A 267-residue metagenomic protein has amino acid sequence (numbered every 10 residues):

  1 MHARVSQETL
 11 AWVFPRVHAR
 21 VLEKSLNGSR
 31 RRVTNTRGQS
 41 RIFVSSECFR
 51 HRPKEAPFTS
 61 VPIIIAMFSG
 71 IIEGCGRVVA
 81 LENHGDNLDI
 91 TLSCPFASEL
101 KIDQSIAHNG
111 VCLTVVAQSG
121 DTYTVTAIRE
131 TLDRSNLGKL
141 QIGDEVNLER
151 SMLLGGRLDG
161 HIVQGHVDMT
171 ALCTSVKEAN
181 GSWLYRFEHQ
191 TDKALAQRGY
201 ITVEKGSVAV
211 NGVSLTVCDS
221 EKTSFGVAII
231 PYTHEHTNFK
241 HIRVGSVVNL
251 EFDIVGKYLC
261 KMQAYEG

Functional and structural regions predicted by a protein language model:
T9, K24-S25, N35: Polybasic, lysine-rich low-complexity intrinsically disordered segments
V17, R32-T36, I63: Repetitive helical segments and hydrophobic/amphipathic motifs
P53-A66: Short, Lys/Arg-enriched N-terminal segments with co-localized hydrophobic residues within the first ~10-30 amino acids
I65-G267: Conserved loop->alpha-helix
